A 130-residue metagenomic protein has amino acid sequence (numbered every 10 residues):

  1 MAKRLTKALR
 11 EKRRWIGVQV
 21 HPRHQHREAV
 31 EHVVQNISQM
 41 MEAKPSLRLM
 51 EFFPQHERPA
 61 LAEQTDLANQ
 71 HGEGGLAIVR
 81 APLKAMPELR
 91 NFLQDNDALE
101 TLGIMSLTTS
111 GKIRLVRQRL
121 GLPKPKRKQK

Functional and structural regions predicted by a protein language model:
M1, E88-F92, Q129-K130: Extended, charge-rich low-complexity interaction segments
A2-K7: Short beta-strand/turn micro-motifs at beta-sheet edges
R10-K12, H71-E73: Short flexible coil/turn linkers enriched for glycine and charged/polar residues that connect secondary-structure
R14-N69, S106, L120, K126-Q129: Surface-exposed, low-hydrophobicity interaction/linker segments
H32-V33, L89-N96: Short amphipathic alpha-helices in soluble, non-transmembrane regions that often serve as interface/regulatory elements
G74-I78: Histidine-centered divalent-metal-coordination microenvironment in nucleic-acid enzymes
R80-P87: Helix N-cap motif at beta-to-alpha junctions
D97-K130: Long, charge-dense
